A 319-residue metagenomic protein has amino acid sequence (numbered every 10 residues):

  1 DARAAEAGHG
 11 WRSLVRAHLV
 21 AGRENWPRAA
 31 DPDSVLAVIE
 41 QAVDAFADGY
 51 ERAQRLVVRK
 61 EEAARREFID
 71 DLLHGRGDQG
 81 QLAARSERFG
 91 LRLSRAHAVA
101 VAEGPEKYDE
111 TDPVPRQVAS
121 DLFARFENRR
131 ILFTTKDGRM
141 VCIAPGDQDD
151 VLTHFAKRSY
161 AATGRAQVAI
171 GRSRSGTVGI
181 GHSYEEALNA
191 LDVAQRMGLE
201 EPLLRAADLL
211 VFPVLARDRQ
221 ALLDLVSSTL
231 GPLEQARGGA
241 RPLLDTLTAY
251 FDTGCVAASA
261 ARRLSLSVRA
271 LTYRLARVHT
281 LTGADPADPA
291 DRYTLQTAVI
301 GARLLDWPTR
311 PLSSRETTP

Functional and structural regions predicted by a protein language model:
D1-L91, Q117-V118: Long, amphipathic alpha-helical coupling/dimerization segments that relay conformational signals between
Q79-A84, R88-P319: Cytosolic nucleotide-utilizing catalytic cores of signal-transduction proteins
